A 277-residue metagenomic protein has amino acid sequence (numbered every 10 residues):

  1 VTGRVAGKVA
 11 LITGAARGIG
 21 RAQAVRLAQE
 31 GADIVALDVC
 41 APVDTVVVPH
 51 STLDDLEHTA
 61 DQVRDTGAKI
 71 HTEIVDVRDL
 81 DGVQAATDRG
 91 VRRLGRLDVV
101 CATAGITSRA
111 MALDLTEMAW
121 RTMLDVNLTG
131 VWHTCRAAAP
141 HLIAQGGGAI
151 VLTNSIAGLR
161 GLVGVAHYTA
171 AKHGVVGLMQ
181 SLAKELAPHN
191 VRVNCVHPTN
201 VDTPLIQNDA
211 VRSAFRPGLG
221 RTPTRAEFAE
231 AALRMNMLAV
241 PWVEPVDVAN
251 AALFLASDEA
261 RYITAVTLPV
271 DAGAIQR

Functional and structural regions predicted by a protein language model:
G3-V35, V39: Canonical Rossmann dinucleotide-binding motif of NAD(H)/NADP(H)-dependent dehydrogenases/reductases, specifically
M111-A112, T116-L124, A232: Substrate-binding pocket helix/loop in short-chain dehydrogenase/reductase
C135, A171, M179: Active-site helix of classical SDR
S155: Residue(s) in the substrate-gating loop at a strand-loop-helix junction that position the organic substrate next
R160, M235, A239, A252-L253 (+1 more regions): Short C-terminal tail/terminal secondary-structure segment of NAD(P)H-dependent dehydrogenase/reductase domains
A187, R192, I263-A265: Short, small/polar-rich loop/turn modules that mediate ligand/substrate recognition or access, typified
R225, N236-V248: A conserved structural motif in NAD(P)-dependent oxidoreductases
